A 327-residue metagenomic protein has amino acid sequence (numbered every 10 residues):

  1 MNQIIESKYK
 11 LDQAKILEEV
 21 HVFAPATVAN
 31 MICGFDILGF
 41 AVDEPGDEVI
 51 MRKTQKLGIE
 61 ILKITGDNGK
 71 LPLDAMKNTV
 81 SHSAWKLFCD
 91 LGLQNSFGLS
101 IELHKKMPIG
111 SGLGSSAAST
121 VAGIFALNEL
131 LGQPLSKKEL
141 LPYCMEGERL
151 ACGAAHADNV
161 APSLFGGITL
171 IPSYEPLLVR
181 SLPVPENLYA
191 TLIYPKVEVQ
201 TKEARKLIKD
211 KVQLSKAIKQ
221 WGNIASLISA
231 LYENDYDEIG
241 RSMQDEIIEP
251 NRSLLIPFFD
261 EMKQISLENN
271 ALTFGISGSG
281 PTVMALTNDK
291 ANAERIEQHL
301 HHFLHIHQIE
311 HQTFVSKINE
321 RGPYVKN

Functional and structural regions predicted by a protein language model:
N2-S111, E129, Q133-L135, G166 (+2 more regions): ATP-binding N-lobe of GHMP and related small-molecule kinases
I4-Y9, Q94-P176: Gly/Ser-rich oxyanion-binding loop with an adjacent helix/lid that shapes the negatively charged ligand pocket
A26, E44, Q55, Y194-V199 (+3 more regions): Glycine-rich beta-alpha junction loops
R52, S163-Y174, A285-N288, K326: Short beta-strand-to-turn element immediately C-terminal to the catalytic PLP-Schiff-base lysine in fold type I
L57-E60, T201, A291-Q298: Short, conserved charged micro-motifs
N187-Q264, E268: Acyltransferase
L231-N327: Glycine-rich, charge-dense phosphate/pyrophosphate-binding loop(s) and the adjacent flexible "lid"/catalytic subdomain
